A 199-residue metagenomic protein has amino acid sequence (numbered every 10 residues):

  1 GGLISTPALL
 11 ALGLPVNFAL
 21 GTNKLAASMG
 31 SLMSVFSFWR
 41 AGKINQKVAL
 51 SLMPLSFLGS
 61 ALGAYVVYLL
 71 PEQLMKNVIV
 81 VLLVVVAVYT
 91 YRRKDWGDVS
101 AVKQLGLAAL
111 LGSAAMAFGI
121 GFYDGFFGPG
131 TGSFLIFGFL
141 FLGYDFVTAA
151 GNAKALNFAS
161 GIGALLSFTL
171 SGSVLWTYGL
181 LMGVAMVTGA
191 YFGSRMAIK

Functional and structural regions predicted by a protein language model:
G1-P15, A101-A150, L180: Selected transmembrane alpha-helices and immediately adjacent juxtamembrane segments of polytopic inner-membrane
A11, L55-A61, V86, A108-F122 (+1 more regions): Small-residue-rich segments of transmembrane alpha-helices in multi-pass membrane proteins, especially helix faces
L14-N23, N45-S51, G143-K154: Membrane-interface alpha-helices at helix entry/exit sites of multi-pass transporters
A19, M75-V78, V84, A149: Alpha-helical transmembrane segments of multi-pass secondary-active solute transporters
G21-N77, G161-K199: Selective hydrophobic functional segments
M33-K43, V78-L105: Transmembrane helix exit motif
Q46-L55, V78-I79, V102-L110, A150-A159: Cytoplasmic-side transmembrane-helix entry/capping segments in multi-pass membrane proteins
L70-Q73, D95-Q104, L156, M196-K199: A cytosolic-side transmembrane-helix exit/cap motif
